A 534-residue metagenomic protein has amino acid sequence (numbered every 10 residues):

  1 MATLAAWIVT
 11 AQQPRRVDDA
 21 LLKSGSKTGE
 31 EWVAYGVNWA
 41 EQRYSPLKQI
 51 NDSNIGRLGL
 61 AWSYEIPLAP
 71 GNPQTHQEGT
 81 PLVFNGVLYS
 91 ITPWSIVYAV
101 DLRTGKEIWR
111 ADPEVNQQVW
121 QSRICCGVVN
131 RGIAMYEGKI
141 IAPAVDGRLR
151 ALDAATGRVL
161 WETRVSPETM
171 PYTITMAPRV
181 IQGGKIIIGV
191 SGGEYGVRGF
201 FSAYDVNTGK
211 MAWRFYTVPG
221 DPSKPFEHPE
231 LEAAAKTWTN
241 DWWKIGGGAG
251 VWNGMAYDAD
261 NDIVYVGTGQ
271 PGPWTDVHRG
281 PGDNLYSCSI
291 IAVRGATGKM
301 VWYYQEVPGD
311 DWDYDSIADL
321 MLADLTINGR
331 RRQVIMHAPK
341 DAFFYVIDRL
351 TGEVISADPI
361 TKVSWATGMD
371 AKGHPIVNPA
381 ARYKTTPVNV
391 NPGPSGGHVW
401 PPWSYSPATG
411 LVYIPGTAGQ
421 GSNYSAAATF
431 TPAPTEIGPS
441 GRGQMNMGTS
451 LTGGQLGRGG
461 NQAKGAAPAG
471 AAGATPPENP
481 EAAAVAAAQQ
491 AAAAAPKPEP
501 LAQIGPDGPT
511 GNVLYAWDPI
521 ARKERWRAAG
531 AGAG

Functional and structural regions predicted by a protein language model:
M1-W7: Bacterial N-terminal signal peptides
Q12-L68, T80-V83, T104-K106, G157 (+2 more regions): Mature N-terminal segment immediately following signal peptide/propeptide cleavage in secreted/periplasmic
L22, L47, V129, T367-M369 (+2 more regions): Short clusters of hydrophobic/aromatic residues that line enzyme substrate/ligand-binding pockets
K23-T28, S53-N54, D153, Y257-A259 (+1 more regions): Extracellular/periplasmic catalytic domains that process cell-envelope and extracellular macromolecules
W32-G36, Q74-I96, S122-R148, T173-Y195 (+9 more regions): Repeat-blade elements of multi-bladed beta-propeller folds
V33, W39-P46, A69-P73, I91 (+5 more regions): Short, solvent-exposed loop/turn elements at domain surfaces
N54-P67, V97-I124, Y136, R148-T169 (+7 more regions): Extracytoplasmic/lumenal domain signature
P394-S395: An anion/pyrophosphate-binding glycine-rich loop and adjacent beta-alpha core in soluble alpha-beta enzymes
